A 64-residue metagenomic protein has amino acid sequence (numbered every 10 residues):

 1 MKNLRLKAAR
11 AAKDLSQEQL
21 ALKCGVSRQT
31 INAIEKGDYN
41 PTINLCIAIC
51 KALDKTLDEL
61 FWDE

Functional and structural regions predicted by a protein language model:
L4-K23: Short basic helix-loop element that most often maps to the first helix and adjoining turn of HTH DNA-binding modules
A9-A12, K51, F61-E64: Short, charged recognition helix plus adjacent turn of helix-turn-helix-like nucleic-acid-binding domains
A11, Y39-N40: Short amphipathic helical patch at the helix-1/turn junction of helix-turn-helix
Q19, T30, E59: Residues in the helix-turn-helix
V26-Y39: Recognition helix of helix-turn-helix/homeodomain-like DNA-binding domains that insert into the DNA major groove
N44-E59: DNA major-groove recognition helix of helix-turn-helix/homeodomain DNA-binding modules
